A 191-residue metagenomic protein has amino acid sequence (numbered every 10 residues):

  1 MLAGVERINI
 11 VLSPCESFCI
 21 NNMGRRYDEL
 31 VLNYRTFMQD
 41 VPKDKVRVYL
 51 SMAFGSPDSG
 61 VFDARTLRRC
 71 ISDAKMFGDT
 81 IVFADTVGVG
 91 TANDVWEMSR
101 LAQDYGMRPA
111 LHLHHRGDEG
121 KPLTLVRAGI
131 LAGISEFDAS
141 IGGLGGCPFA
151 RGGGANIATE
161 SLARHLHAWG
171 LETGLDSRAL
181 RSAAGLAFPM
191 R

Functional and structural regions predicted by a protein language model:
M1-R191: Catalytic cores and adjacent flexible loops of soluble metabolic enzymes that perform enolate/carbanion chemistry on
